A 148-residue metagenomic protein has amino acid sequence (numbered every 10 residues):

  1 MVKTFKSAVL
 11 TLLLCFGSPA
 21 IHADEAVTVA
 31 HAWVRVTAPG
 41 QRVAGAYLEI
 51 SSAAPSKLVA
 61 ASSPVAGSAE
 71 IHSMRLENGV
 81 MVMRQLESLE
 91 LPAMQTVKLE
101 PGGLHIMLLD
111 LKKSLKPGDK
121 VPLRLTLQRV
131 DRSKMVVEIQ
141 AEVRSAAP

Functional and structural regions predicted by a protein language model:
M1, D24-E25: Absolute protein N-terminus
M1-V9: Bacterial N-terminal signal peptides that target proteins for export
A8-G17: Bacterial N-terminal signal peptides
P19-A23: Sec/Tat signal peptide C-region and signal peptidase I cleavage site
E25-P148: Compact, glycine-rich, soluble single-domain proteins
